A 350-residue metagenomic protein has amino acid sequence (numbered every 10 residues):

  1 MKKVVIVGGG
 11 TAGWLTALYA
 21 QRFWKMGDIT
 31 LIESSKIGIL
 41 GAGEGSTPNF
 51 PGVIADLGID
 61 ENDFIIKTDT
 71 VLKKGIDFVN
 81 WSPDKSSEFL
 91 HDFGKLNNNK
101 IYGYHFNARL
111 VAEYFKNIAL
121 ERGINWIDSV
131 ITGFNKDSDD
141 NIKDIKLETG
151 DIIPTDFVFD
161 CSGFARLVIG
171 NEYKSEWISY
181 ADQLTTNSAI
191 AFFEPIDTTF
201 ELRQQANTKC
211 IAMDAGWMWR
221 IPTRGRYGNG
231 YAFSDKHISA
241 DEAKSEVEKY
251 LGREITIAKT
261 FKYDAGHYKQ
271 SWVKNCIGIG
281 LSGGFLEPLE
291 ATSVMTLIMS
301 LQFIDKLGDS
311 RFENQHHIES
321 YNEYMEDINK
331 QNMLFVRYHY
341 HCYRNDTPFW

Functional and structural regions predicted by a protein language model:
M1-G10: Beta1/beta-strand and adjacent pyrophosphate-binding region of the FAD-binding site in flavoprotein oxidoreductases
G13: N-terminal Rossmann-fold NAD(P) dinucleotide-binding loop
Q21-A42: Glycine-rich FAD pyrophosphate-binding loop
A42-N98: Dinucleotide-binding Rossmann-like beta1-alpha1 core, especially the glycine-rich loop that anchors the ADP
Y102-A243, L301: Predominantly flavin-linked oxidoreductase catalytic cores and closely associated redox partners
A212-D264, G284-M295, S310: Conserved FAD/dinucleotide-binding core of flavoprotein oxidoreductases
S271-L289: Short FAD-binding loop at a beta-strand-to-alpha-helix junction that anchors the flavin cofactor in diverse
D305-W350: Active-site-proximal substrate-binding core of FAD-dependent oxidoreductases
